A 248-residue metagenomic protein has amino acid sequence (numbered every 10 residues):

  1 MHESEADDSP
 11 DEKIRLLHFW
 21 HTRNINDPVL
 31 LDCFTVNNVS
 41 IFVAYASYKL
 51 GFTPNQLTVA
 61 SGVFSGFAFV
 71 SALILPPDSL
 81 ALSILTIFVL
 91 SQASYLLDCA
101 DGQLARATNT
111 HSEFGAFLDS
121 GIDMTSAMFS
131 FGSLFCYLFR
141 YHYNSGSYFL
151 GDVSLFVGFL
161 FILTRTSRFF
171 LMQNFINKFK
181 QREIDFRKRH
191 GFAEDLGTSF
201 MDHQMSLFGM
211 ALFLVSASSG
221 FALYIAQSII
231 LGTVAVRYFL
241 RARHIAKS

Functional and structural regions predicted by a protein language model:
M1-V39, T166-S248: C-terminal membrane-associated helical module and adjoining short loops/tails
T35-L50, G121: Hydrophobic alpha-helical segments of integral membrane proteins, encompassing both true transmembrane helices
Y45-A46, Q103-A107, V236: C-terminal ends of transmembrane helices
A46, G66-L73, L207-M210: Alpha-helical transmembrane segments of multipass membrane proteins
K49-F67, A107-F169: Multi-pass membrane catalytic core of lipid/isoprenoid biosynthesis enzymes
P54-F114, F131, G220: Membrane-embedded alpha-helical segments that form the functional core of polytopic membrane enzymes, especially those
A68-L73, L134-Y137, F169-Q173, A235-Y238: Structural signal for membrane-spanning alpha-helices in multi-pass inner-membrane proteins, emphasizing helix cores
F69-I87, G132-V157, F213-A222: Helix-coil boundary and interhelical linker segments in multi-pass alpha-helical membrane proteins
